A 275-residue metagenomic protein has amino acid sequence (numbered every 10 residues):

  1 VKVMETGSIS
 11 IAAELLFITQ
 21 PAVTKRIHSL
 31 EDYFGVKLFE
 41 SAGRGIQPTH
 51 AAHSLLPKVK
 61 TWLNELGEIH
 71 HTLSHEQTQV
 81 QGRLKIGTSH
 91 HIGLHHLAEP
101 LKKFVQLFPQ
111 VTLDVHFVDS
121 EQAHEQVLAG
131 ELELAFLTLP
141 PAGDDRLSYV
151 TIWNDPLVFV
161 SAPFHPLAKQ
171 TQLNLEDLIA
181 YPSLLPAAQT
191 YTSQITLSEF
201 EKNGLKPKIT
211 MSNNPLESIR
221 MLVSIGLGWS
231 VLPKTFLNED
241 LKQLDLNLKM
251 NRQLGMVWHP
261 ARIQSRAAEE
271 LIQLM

Functional and structural regions predicted by a protein language model:
V1-T19: Short helix-boundary/capping micro-motifs
A12, L30-E31: Conserved amphipathic alpha-helical core elements
E31-P48: A short LG(V/I)-centered, amphipathic sequence patch enriched for acidic residue(s) preceding the LG motif
Y33-F34, L55-Q77: Alpha-helical linker/hinge and terminal dimerization helices associated with HTH transcriptional regulators
Q81-A142, K206-N213: Central regulatory/effector-binding core of bacterial HTH transcription factors
T138, P182-N203, Q264-I272: Secondary-structure junction motif
D144-T151, D155, E217-I263: Beta-alpha-beta core module
R146-S183, R266-E269: Flexible hinge/capping segments at coil-to-helix
